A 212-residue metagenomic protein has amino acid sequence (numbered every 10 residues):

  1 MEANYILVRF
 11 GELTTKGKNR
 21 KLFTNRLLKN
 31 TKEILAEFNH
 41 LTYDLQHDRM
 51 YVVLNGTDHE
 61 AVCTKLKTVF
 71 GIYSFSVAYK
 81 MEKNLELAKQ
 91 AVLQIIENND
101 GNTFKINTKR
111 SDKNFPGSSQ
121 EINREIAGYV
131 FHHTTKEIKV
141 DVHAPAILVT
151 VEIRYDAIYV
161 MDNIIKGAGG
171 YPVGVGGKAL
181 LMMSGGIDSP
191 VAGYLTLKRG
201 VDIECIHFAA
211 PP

Functional and structural regions predicted by a protein language model:
M1-L180, P190-P212: RNA-binding accessory domains that recognize and position tRNA/RNA substrates
G186: Conserved G/P- and acidic residue-centered "switch" motifs that form tight phosphate/ATP-binding loops in soluble
